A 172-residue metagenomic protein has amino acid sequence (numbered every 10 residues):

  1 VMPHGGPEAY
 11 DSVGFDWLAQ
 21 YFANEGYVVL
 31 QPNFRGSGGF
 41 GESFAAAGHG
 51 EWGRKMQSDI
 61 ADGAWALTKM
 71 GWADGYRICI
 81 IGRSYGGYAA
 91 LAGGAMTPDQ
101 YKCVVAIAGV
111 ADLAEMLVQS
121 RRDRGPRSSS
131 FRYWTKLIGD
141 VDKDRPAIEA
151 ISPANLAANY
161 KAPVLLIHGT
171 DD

Functional and structural regions predicted by a protein language model:
V1-G6: Short beta-strand element of the alpha/beta-hydrolase
A9-Y10, D112: Short beta->alpha connector loops of Rossmann-like oxidoreductase domains
Y10-S12, G39: Short N-terminal helix/helix-N-cap motif within the alpha/beta-hydrolase-1
V13-P32: Short amphipathic alpha-helix adjacent to the substrate-entry channel of hydrolases
L18, Q31-D172: Active-site-proximal cap/loop segments of hydrolase catalytic domains
